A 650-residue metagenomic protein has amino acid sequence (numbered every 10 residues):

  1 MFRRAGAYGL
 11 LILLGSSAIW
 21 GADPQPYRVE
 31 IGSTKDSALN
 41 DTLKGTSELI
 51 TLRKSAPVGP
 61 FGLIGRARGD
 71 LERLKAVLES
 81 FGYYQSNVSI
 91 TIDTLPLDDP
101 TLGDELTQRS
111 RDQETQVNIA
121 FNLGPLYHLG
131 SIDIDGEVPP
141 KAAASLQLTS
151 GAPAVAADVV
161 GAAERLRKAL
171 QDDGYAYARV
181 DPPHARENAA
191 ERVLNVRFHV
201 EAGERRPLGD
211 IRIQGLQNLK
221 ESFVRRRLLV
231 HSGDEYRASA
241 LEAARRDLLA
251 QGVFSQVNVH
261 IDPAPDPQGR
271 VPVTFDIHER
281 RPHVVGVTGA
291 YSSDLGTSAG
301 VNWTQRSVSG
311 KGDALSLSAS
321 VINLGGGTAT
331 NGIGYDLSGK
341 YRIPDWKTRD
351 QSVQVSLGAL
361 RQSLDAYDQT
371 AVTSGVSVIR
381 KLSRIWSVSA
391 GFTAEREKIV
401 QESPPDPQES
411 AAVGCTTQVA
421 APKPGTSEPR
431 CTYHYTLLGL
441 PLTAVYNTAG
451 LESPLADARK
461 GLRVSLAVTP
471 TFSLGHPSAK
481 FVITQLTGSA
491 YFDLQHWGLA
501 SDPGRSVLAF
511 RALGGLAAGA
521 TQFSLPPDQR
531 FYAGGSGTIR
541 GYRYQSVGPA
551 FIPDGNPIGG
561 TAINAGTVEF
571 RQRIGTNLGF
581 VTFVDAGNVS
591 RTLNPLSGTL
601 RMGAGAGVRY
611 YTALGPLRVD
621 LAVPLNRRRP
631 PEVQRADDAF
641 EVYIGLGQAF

Functional and structural regions predicted by a protein language model:
M1-G9: Bacterial N-terminal signal peptides that target proteins for export
G15-S16: N-terminal signal peptide c-region/cleavage motif recognized by signal peptidases
A22-A38, T51-S293, T297, A314-Y335 (+6 more regions): Periplasmic polypeptide-binding modules associated with outer-membrane biogenesis and secretion
G136, A604-V623: A short, conserved beta-to-alpha structural element at the edge of catalytic cores that scaffolds binding
P139-K141, R237-P454, L462-S465, I539-G541 (+5 more regions): Gram-negative/organellar outer-membrane beta-barrel architecture
L146-Q147, R225, E402, L593-P595 (+1 more regions): Short acidic, glycine/proline-rich loop/turn micro-motifs
P153-A156, Q214, H231-E235, D247 (+8 more regions): Hydrophobic alpha-helical scaffolding
P272-R280, V287-T304, K381-L382, A390-G391 (+3 more regions): Extended beta-strand-rich architecture
